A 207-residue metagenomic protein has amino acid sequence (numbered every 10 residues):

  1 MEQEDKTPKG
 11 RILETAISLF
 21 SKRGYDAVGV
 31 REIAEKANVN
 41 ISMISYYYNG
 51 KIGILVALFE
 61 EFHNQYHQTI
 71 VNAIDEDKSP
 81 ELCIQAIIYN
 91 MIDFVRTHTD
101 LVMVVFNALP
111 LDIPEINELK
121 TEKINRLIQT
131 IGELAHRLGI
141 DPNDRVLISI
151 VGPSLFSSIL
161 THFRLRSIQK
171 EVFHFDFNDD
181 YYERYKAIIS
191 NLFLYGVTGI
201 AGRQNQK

Functional and structural regions predicted by a protein language model:
M1-T7, S18, A201-K207: N-terminal intrinsically disordered/low-complexity leader segments
P8, I12-F20, M91, F193: Short hydrophobic clusters on alpha-helical segments that form packing/core surfaces in small helical domains
R11, L19-G53, A57: Helix-turn-helix
A57, N72-T97, L101, R137 (+1 more regions): Hydrophobic alpha-helical connector segments
E60-Q65: Short, basic, alpha-helical segments at the C-terminal edge of helix-turn-helix-like DNA-binding modules
H67-V71, P114-G139, E183-L194: Amphipathic alpha-helical packing segments from all-alpha helical-bundle domains
D93-T130, F175-E183: Short secondary-structure transition hinges
M103, N117, H136-I189, I200-K207: Hydrophobic/aromatic-rich alpha-helical bundle segments in the mid-to-C-terminal region
